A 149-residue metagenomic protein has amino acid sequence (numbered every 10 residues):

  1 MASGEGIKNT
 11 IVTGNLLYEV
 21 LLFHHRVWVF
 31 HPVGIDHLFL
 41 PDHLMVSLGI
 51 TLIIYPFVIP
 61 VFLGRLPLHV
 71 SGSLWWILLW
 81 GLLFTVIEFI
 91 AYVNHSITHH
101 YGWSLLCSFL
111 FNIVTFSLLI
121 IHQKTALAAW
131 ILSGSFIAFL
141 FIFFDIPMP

Functional and structural regions predicted by a protein language model:
M1-P149: Aromatic-rich, lipid-facing transmembrane alpha helices and their immediate juxtamembrane interface loops in integral
